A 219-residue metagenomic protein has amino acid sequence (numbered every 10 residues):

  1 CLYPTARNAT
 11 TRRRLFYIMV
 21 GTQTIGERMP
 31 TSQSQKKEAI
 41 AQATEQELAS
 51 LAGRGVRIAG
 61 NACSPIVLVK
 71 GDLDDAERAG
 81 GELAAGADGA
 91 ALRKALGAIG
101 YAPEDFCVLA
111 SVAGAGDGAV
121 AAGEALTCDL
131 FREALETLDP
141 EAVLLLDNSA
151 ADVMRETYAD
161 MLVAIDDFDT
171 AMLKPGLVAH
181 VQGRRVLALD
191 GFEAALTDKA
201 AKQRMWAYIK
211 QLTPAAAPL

Functional and structural regions predicted by a protein language model:
F16-L219: A polyanion-binding, active-site-adjacent surface
